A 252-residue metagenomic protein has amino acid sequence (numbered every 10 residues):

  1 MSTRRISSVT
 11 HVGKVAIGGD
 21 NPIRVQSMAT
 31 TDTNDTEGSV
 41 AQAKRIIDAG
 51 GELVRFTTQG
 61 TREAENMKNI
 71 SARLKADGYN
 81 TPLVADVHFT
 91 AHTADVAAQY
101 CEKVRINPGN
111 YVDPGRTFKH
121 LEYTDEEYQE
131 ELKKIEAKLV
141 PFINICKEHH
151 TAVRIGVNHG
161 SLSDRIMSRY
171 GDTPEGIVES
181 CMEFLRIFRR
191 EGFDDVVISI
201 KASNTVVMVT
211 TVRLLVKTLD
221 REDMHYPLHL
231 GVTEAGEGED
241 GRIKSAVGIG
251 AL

Functional and structural regions predicted by a protein language model:
M1-M28, I143, K147-H149: N-terminal amphipathic alpha-helix/helix-capping segment at the start of soluble metabolic enzymes
G19-G38, T57-Q59, T81-T90, R165-V178 (+1 more regions): Active-site mouth loops of central-metabolism enzymes
I23-A29, E52-F56, T81-V87, V104-I106 (+3 more regions): Hydrophobic faces of well-ordered beta-strands that scaffold small-molecule active sites in alpha/beta enzyme cores
T30, G50-L74, P108-E130, V196-T205: Glycine-rich, proline-tolerant flexible connector loops at the mouths of alpha/beta enzymes
T61-A85, K133-H150, E179, E183 (+1 more regions): Alpha-helix-loop-beta-strand connector modules within alpha/beta enzyme cores
K75, A98-V104, V216-D220, G248: Glycine-enriched alpha-helix->loop->beta-strand junction motifs that scaffold or abut catalytic
N80-F118, Y128-I145, H150: Hydrophobic or amphipathic alpha-helical targeting/insertion segments
E122-I135, M167-A251: Catalytic alpha/beta core domains of metabolic enzymes, predominantly
